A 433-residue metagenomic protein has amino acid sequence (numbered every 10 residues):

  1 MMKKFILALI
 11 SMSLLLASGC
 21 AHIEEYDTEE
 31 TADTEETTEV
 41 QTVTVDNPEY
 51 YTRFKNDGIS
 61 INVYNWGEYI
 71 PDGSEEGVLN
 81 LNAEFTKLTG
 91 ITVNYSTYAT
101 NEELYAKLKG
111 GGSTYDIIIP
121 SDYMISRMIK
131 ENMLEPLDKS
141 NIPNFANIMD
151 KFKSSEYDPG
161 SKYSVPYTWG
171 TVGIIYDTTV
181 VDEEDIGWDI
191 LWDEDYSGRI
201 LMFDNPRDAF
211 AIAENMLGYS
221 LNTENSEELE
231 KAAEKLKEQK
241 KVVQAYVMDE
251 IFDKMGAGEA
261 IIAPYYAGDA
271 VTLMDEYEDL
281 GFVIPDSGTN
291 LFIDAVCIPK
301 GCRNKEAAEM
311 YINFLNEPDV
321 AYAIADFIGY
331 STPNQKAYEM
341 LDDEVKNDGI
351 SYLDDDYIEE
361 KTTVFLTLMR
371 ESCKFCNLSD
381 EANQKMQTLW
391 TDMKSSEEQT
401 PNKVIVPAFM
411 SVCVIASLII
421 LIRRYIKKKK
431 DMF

Functional and structural regions predicted by a protein language model:
A21-T28: Bacterial lipoprotein signal-peptidase II cleavage site
V40-R127: Early extracytoplasmic/lumenal segment of secretory-pathway proteins
Y50-R53, K109, S113-D122, E135-I174 (+1 more regions): A structural signal for short loop-to-beta-strand junctions that line the ligand-binding cleft of periplasmic/secreted
I129-P136, D158-K162, T272-I284, E344-Y352: Ligand-binding "clamshell"
E135-A146, S164, E278-N290, P299-C302: Short beta-strand->loop
M202-N205, A209, A213, L221-P285: Ligand-binding pocket segment of bilobal, Venus flytrap-like solute-binding proteins
P299-T367, C413: Mature extracytoplasmic/periplasmic domains
E360-F433: Conserved C-terminal helix/tail region of periplasmic/extracytoplasmic solute-binding proteins
